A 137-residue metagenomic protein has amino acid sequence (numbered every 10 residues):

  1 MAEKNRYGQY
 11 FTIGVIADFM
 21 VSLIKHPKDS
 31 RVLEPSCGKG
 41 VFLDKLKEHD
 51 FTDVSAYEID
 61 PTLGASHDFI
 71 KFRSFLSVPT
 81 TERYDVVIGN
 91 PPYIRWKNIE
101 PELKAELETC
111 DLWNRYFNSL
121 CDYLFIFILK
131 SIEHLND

Functional and structural regions predicted by a protein language model:
A2, V41, F51, P61 (+1 more regions): SAM-dependent methyltransferase catalytic-core segment centered on the flexible catalytic loop and adjoining short
K4-G89: Conserved S-adenosyl-L-methionine
